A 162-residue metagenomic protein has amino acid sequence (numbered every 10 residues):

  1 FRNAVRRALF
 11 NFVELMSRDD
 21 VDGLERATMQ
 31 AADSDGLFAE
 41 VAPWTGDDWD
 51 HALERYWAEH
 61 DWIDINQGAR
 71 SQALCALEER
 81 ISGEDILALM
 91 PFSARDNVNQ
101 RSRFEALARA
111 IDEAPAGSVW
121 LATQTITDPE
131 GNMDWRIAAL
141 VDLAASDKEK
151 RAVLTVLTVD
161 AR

Functional and structural regions predicted by a protein language model:
F1-R18: Short, low-complexity N-terminal intrinsically disordered segments enriched in polar/charged residues
R7, D19, W44, D134: Short, well-structured alpha-helical interface segments that form or flank functional binding sites
R18-A39, P43: Short, well-ordered alpha-helical segments enriched in acidic and aromatic residues
R18-D22, W62, K148: Intrinsically disordered or highly flexible coil/loop and linker segments, enriched in small and charged/polar residues
E25, G46-L53: Short, well-structured alpha-helical segments
G36, D50-D134: Surface-exposed, charged secondary-structure patches
N132-R162: Short beta-strand edge/turn micro-motifs at domain boundaries
